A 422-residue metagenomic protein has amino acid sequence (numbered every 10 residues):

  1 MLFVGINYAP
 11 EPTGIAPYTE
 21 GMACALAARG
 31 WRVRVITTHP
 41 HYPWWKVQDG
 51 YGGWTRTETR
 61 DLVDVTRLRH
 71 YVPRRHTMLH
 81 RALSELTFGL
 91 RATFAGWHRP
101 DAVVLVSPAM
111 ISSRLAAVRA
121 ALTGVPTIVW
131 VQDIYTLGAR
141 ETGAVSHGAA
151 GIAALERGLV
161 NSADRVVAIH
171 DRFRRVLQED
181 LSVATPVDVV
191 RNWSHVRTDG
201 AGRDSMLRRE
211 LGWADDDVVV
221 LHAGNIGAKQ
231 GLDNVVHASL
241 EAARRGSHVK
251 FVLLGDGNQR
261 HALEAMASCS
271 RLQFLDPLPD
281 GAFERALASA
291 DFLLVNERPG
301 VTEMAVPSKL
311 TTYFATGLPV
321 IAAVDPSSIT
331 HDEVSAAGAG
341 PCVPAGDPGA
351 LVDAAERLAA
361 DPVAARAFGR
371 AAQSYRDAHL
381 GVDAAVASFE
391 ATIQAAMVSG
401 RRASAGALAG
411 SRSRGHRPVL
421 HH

Functional and structural regions predicted by a protein language model:
M1-E58, A242, A405, A409-H422: N-terminal subdomain of nucleotide-sugar transferases
H39, R172, V190-W193: Carbohydrate-associated surface elements
Y51-T55, H147, D199-W213, G406: A short helix/loop element that forms part of the nucleotide-sugar donor recognition site in Leloir-type
L83-S84, T123-I128, L137-G158: Nucleotide-sugar donor phosphate/pyrophosphate-binding loop at the beta->alpha transition of glycosyltransferases
T93, I111-R114, V118-L122, H147-A168: Membrane-proximal helix-turn-helix segments that form the acceptor-binding/catalytic region of lipid-linked
S194, A214-Q230, V236-L240: Conserved donor-binding/catalytic core segment of Leloir-type glycosyltransferases
Q230, P277-A288, L293-F314, P319-D332: Nucleotide-sugar-dependent
G246-H248, R260-E284: Nucleotide-activated donor-binding/catalytic signature segment of Leloir-type glycosyltransferases, i.e., the conserved
